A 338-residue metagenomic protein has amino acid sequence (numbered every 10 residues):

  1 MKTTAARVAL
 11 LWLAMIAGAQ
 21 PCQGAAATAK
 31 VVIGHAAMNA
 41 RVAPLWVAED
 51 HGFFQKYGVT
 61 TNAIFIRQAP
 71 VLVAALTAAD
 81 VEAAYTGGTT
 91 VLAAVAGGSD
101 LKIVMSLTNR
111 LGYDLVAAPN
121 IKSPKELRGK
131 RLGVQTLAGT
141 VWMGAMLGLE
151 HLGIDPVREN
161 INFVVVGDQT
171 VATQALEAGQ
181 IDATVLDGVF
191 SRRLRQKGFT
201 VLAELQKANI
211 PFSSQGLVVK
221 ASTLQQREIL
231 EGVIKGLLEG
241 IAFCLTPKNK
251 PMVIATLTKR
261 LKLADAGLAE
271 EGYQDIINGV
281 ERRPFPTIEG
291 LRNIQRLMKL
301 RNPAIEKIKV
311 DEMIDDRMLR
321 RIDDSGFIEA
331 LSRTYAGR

Functional and structural regions predicted by a protein language model:
M1-R7: Positively charged n-region of N-terminal signal peptides that target proteins for export
V8-Q20: Bacterial N-terminal signal peptides
C22-A29, A330-R333: Bacterial Sec-exported substrate-binding components of ABC uptake systems
A25-A178, D182-G188, V201-P211: Short, glycine-/small- and polar/acidic-enriched structural segments that line small-molecule recognition paths
N62, P70, I161-F163, E271-I276 (+1 more regions): Short linear loop/turn motifs
T89, L152, T170-K262: Pocket-lining segment of extracytoplasmic ligand-binding domains
Q225-I308: Secondary-structure end/capping motifs
Q295, K299-R338: Conserved C-terminal helix/tail region of periplasmic/extracytoplasmic solute-binding proteins
